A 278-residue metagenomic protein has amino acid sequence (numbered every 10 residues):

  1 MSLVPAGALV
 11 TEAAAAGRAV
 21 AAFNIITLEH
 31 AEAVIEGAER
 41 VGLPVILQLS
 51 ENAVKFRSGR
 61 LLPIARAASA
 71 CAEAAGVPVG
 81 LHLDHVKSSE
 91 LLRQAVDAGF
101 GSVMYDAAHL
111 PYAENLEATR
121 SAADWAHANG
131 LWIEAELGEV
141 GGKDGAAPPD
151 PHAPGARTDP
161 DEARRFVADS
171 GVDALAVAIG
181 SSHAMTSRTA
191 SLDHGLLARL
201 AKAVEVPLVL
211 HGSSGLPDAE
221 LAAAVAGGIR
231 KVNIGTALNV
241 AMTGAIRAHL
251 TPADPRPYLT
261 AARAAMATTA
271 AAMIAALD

Functional and structural regions predicted by a protein language model:
S2-V4, A22-L28: N-terminal basic/disordered segments at the start of proteins
A6-E12, A16, L28-A53, L61-A75 (+5 more regions): Alpha/beta enzyme core
A19-A22, V79-G80: Short active-site oxyanion
F23, V177, K202-V206, L210: Catalytic-site beta-strand/loop segments enriched in glycine and acidic/polar residues
I25, L81-K87, P207-D218: Glycine-rich beta-to-alpha transition loops that act as phosphate-gripper elements at the mouths of alpha/beta enzyme
S58: Cofactor-binding active-site loop characterized by glycine-rich and histidine/acidic residues
P217-D278: C-terminal alpha-helical cap/extension of soluble enzyme domains
